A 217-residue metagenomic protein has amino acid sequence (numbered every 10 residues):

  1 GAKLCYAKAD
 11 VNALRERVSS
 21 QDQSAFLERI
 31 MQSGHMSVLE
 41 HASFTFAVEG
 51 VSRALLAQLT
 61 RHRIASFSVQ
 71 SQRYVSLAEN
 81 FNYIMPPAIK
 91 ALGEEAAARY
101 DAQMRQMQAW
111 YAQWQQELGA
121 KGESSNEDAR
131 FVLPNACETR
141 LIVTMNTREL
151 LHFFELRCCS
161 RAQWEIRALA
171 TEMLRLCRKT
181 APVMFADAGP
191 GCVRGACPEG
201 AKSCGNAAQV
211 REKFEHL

Functional and structural regions predicted by a protein language model:
G1-L217: Family-specific signature for flavin-dependent thymidylate synthase
